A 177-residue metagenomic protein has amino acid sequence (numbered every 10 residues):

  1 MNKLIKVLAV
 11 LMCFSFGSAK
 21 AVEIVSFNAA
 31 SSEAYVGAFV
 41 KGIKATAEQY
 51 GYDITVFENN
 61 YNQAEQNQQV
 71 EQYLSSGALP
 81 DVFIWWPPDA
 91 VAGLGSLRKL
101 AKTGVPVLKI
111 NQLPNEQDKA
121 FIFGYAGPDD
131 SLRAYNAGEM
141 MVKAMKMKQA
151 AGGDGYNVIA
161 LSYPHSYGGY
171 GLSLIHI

Functional and structural regions predicted by a protein language model:
N2-V10: Sec-dependent signal peptide recognition, specifically the positively charged N-region followed immediately by
G17-A21: Sec/Tat signal peptide C-region and signal peptidase I cleavage site
V22, Y52, A78-V82, K102-P106 (+1 more regions): Loop/turn elements at helix/coil->beta-strand transitions in domains of secreted/extracellular proteins
E23-G42, T46, T55-E71, W85-V91 (+1 more regions): Extracytoplasmic "Venus flytrap"
S26, G77-P88, P106-I110, A160: Periplasmic-binding protein-like
A64-L79, A90-R98, E116-A120: Pocket-flanking alpha-helical
S96-L132, A151-N157, L161: Flexible loop/hinge segments that line or gate small-molecule binding clefts
I175-I177: Conserved small/polar residues in nucleotide/adenosyl-binding loops
